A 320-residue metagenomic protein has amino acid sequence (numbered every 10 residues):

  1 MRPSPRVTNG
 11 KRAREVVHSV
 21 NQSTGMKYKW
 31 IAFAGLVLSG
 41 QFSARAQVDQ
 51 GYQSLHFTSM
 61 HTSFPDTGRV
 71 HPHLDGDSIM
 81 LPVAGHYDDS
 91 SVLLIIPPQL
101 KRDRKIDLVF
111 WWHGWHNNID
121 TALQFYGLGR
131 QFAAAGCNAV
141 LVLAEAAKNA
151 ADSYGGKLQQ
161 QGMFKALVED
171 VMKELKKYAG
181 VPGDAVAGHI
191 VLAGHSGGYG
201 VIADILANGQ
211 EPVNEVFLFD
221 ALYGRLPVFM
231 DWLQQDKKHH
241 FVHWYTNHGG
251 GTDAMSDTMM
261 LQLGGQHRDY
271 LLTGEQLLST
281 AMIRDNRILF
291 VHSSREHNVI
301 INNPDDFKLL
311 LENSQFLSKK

Functional and structural regions predicted by a protein language model:
N21-I31: Bacterial N-terminal signal peptides that target proteins for export
A32-G40: Bacterial N-terminal signal peptides
A46-D107, A139, L271-Q276, D285-N286 (+1 more regions): A domain-start/cap signature at the N-terminus of enzymes
K105-L108, W112-M172: Active-site machinery of serine-nucleophile hydrolases
L123-F132, D204, G224-Q234, G274-Q276: Alpha-helical scaffolding within the catalytic cores of extracellular/periplasmic polymer-degrading hydrolases
G156-V191, H195-S196: Gly/Ser-rich "nucleophile elbow"/oxyanion-hole loop immediately N-terminal to the catalytic nucleophile in hydrolases
G188-F229: Primarily recognizes the serine-hydrolase "nucleophile elbow" in alpha/beta-hydrolase and SGNH/GDSL folds
H243-M260, G264-K320: C-terminal catalytic histidine-bearing segment of alpha/beta-hydrolase fold enzymes
